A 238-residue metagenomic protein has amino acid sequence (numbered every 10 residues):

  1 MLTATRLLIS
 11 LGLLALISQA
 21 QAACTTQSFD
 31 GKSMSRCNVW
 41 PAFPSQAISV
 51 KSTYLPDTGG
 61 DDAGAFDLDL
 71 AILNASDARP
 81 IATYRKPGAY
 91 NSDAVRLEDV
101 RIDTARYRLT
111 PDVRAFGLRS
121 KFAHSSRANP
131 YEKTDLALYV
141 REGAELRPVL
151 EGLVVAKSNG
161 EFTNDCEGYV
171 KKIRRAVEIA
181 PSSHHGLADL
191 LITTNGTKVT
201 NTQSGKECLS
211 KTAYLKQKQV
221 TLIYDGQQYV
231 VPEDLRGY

Functional and structural regions predicted by a protein language model:
M1-I9: Bacterial N-terminal signal peptides that target proteins for export
L8-L16: Bacterial N-terminal signal peptides
A22-G31, W40-P41, K133, R141-R147 (+1 more regions): Acidic, small-residue rich beta-repeat scaffolds with periodic aromatic anchors
S33-S45, R96-D112, R175-H185: Structural signature of eukaryotic scaffold interfaces centered on beta-propeller domains
Q46-Y54, R108-F122, H184-N195: Acidic/hydrophobic-patterned starts of short beta strands in beta-sheet-rich repeat architectures
D57-G64, S125-Y131, L209-A213: Short consensus segments that form the blades of beta-propeller domains, in both extracellular/periplasmic
G59-T110: Short N-terminal edge-element motif at the start of the domain
A89-A137: Extracellular-facing segments of soluble proteins and assemblies that are Gly/Ser/Thr-biased and enriched in aromatics
